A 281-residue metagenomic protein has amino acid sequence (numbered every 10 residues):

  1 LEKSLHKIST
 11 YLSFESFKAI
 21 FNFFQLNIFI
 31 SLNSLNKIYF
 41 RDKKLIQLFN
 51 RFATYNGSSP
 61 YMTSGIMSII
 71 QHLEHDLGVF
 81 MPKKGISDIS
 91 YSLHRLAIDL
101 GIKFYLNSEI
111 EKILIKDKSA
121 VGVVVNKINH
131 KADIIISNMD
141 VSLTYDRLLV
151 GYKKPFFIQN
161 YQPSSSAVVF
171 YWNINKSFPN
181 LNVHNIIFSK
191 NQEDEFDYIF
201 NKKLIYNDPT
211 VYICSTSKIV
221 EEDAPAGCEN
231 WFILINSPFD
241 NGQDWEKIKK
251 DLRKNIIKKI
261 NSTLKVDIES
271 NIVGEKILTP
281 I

Functional and structural regions predicted by a protein language model:
L1-I8, I98-F104, N180, N261-I272: Surface-exposed helix-capping loop/turn segments at secondary-structure junctions
L1-M62: Rossmann-like flavin
S13-F23, P60-S92, N236-P238: Helix-loop-beta segment of a Rossmann-like dinucleotide-binding subdomain
Q25, F29-L32, L45, P82-I86 (+6 more regions): Generic structural signal for well-ordered, non-membrane alpha-helical segments in soluble metabolic enzymes
S68-V121, V125-N126: Helical element adjacent to the flavin cofactor pocket in flavoenzyme catalytic cores
E111-P225: Mid-domain catalytic core of redox enzymes that form a hydrophobic substrate pocket/lid adjacent to a catalytic redox
N175-I281: C-terminal segments that line or cap access tunnels to active or ligand-binding sites in enzymes and enzyme-associated
